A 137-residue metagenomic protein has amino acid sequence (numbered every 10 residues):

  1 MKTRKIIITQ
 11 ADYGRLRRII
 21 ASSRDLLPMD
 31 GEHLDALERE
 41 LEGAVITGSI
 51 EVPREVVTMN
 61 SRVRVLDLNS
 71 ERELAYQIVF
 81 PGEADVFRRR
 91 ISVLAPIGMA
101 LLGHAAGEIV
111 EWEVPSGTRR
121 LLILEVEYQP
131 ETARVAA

Functional and structural regions predicted by a protein language model:
M1-R54: N-terminal intrinsically disordered, low-complexity, charge/repeat-rich segments that act as generic
A21, L68, Y128: Residue-level marker of positions within ordered structural domains that often coincide with functionally constrained
R24-L26, L34, E55, M59 (+4 more regions): Generic alpha-helical propensity signal that fires on short helical segments and nearby coil/disordered stretches
D35-G82: Long amphipathic N-terminal alpha/beta scaffold segment
N60-R62, N69-T118: Non-DNA-binding regulatory cores of transcription-related proteins, predominantly C-terminal effector-binding
L121-E125: Short beta-strand-centered aromatic/proline hotspots
V126-A137: Short peripheral tails and domain-boundary helices/loops at the edges of structured domains
